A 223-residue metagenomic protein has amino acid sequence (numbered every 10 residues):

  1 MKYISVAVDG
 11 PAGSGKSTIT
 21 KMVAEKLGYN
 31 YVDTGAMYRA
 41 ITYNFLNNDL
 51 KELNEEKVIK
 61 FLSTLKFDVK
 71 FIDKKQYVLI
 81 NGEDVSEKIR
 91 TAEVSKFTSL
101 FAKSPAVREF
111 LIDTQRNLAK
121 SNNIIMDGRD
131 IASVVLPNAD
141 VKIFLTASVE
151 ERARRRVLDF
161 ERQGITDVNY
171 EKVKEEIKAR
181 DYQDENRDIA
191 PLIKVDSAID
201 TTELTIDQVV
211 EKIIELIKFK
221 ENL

Functional and structural regions predicted by a protein language model:
V6-V8: Hydrophobic anchor at the beta1->P-loop junction of P-loop NTPases
P11-S14: ATP-binding Walker
S17: Walker A/P-loop
K26-R90: N-terminal phosphate/diphosphate-binding loop that engages ATP/GTP or pyrophosphate donors across diverse enzyme folds
K70, Q115-N122, R129-V134, N138 (+1 more regions): Small-molecule kinase domains that catalyze NTP-dependent phosphoryl transfer to phosphate-bearing small molecules
S86-T98, A102-R162: ATP-dependent NMP and nucleoside kinases share a basic, alpha-helical "lid"
K142-L145, V149-E151, R156-F160, P191 (+3 more regions): Glycine-rich phosphate-binding loops of nucleotide-dependent enzymes
